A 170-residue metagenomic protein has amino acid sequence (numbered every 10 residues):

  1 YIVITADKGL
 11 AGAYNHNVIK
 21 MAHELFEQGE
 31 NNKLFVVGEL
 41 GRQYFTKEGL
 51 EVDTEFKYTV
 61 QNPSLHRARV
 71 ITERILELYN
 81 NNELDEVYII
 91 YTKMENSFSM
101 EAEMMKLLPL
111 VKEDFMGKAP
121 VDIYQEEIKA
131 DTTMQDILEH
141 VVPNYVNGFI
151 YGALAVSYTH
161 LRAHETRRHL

Functional and structural regions predicted by a protein language model:
Y1-R162, R167-L170: C-terminal beta-strand-loop-alpha-helix "lid" module of Rossmann-like NAD(P)-dependent dehydrogenases
